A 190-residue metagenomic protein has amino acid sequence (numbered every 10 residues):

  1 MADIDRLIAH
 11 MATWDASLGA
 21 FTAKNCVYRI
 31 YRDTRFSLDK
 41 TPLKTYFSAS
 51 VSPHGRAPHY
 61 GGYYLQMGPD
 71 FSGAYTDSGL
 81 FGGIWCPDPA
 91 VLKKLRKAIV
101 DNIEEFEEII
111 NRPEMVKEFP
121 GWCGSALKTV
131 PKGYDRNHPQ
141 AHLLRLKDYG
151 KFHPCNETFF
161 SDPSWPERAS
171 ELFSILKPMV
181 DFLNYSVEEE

Functional and structural regions predicted by a protein language model:
M1-I30: Active-site acidic/histidine clusters and adjacent loop/turn architecture that either coordinate catalytic ions
I4-I8, I109, F119-E190: Long, solvent-exposed, polar/charged low-complexity segments
A12-L18, F36-L38, S52, Y134-A141: Intrinsically disordered, low-complexity boundary segments flanking structured domains
N25, K44, D77, L146-D148: Sequence-level motif detector for i,i+2 pairs with an aromatic at +2
D33-D101: Aromatic- and glycine-enriched beta-alpha-beta binding-site module
G79-P131: A contiguous pocket-lining binding segment that forms or flanks enzyme active sites
